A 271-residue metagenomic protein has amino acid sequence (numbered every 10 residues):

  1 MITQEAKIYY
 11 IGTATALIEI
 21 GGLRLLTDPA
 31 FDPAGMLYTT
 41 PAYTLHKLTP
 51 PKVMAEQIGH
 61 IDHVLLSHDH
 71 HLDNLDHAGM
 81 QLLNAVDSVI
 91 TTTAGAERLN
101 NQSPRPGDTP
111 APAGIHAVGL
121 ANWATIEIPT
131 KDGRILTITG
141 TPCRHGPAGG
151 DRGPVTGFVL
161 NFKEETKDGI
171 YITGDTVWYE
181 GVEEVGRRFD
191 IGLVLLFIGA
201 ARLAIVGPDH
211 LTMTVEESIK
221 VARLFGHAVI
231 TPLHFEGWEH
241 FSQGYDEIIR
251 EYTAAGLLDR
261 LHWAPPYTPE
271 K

Functional and structural regions predicted by a protein language model:
M1-T3, I90-K167, R250-K271: Metallo-beta-lactamase
M1-T49, E247, E251, D259 (+1 more regions): Zn-dependent metallo-beta-lactamase
Q4, I11-G21, E127-G192, D209 (+1 more regions): Catalytic core of the metallo-beta-lactamase
I18, D28, H68, D76 (+5 more regions): Divalent metal-coordination and catalytic microenvironments
L23-L25, D62-H63, S88, L136 (+3 more regions): Structural motif
L23-L66, H70, H77-L82, P147-G150 (+1 more regions): Pre-active-site segment of Zn-dependent metallo-hydrolases
L75-V86, N101-P104, H240-R250: Metal-dependent catalytic neighborhoods of phosphoester/phosphodiester hydrolases
S88, A94-E97, V177-T268: Cap/insert and terminal regions of metallo-dependent hydrolase folds
